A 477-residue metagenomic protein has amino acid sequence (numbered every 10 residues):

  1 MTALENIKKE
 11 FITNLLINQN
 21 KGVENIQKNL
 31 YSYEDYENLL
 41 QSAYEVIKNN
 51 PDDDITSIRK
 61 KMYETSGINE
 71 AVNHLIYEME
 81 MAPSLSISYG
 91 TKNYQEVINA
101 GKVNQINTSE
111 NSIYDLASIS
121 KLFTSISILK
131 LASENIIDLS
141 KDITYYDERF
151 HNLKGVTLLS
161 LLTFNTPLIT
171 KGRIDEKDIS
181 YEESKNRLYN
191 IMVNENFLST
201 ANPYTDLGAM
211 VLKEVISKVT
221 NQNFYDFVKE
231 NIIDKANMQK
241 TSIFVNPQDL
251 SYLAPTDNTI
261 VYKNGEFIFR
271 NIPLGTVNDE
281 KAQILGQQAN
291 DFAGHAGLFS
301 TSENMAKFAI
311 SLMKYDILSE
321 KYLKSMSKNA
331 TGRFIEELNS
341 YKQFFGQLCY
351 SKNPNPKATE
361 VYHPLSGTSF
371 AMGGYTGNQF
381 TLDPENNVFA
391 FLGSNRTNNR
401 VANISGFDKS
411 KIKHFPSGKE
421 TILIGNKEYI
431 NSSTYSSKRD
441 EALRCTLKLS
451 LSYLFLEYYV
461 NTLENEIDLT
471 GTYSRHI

Functional and structural regions predicted by a protein language model:
M1, L188-A201, L212-I216, P416-K419 (+1 more regions): Short, contiguous, well-ordered secondary-structure segments
L4-N99, K229, R270-I477: Catalytic loop of the DD-peptidase/beta-lactamase superfamily, centered on the K-T-G motif and neighboring
L30, N50, V103-D206, Q222: Active-site-proximal loop and beta-strand segments within enzyme catalytic domains
S57, I113-Y114, F150, A201 (+3 more regions): Generic anion/oxyanion-binding catalytic loop in active/binding sites
V72, I87, K121-T124, I128 (+7 more regions): Residue-level preference for non-acidic, small/hydrophobic
V72-N73, Y77, I87-G101, A132 (+3 more regions): Mature, folded catalytic cores of secreted/periplasmic enzymes
S84-S86, D142, S242: Residues at or immediately flanking beta-strands
G155-P364: Short, surface-exposed loop or secondary-structure junction motifs that flank catalytic or metal-binding residues
